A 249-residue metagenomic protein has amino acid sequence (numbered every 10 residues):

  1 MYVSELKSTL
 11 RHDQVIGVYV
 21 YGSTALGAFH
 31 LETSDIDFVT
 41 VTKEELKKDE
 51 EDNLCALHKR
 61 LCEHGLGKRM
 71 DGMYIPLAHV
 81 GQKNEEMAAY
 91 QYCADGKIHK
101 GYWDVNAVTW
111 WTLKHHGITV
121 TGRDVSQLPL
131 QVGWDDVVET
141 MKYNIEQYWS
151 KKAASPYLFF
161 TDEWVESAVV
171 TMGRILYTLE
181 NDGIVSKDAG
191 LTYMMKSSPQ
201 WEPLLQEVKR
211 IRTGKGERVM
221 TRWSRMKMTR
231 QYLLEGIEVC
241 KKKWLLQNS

Functional and structural regions predicted by a protein language model:
M1-Y19, D49-E50, N248-S249: Helical scaffold of the NTase/Pol beta-like nucleotidyltransferase catalytic core
M1-Y2, N53-L54, Y232: Hydrophobic alpha-helical membrane-association signature
Y2-L10, L57-G65, G236, C240 (+1 more regions): Hydrophobic, Leu/Ile/Phe/Ala-enriched alpha-helical segments that form helix-helix packing faces
G22-L57, G67-P76: Catalytic metal-binding acidic patch
G27-H30, V80-E85, G216: Short, solvent-exposed polar/charged micro-motifs at secondary-structure junctions
E51, A56-D162, E166-V169, I175: Conserved NTP/Mg2+-binding pocket subregion across the NTase superfamily
G117-S249: Nucleotidyltransferase catalytic cores
